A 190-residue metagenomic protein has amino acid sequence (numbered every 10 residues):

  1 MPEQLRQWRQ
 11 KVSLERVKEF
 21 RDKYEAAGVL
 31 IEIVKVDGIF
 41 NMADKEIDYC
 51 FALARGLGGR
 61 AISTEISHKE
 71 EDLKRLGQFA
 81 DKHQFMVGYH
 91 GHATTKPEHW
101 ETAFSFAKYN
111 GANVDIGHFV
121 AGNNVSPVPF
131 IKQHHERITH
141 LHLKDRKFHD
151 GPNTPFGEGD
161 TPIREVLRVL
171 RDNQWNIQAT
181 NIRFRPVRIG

Functional and structural regions predicted by a protein language model:
M1-E19: Glycine-rich, proline-tolerant flexible connector loops at the mouths of alpha/beta enzymes
Q4-R6, V34-V36, R60-I62, D150-N153: A short, structure-level motif marking secondary-structure boundaries and short turns
Q10-K11, N41, S67, G157: Residue-level marker of alpha-helix boundaries and capping positions
V12, R16, E46, E158-P162: Soluble or luminal CAZymes and related metallo-dependent hydrolases
V17, K23, A27-V114, V120-G122: Active-site acidic/histidine proton-transfer and metal-coordination neighborhood in alpha/beta enzyme cores
K82, W100, S105-I116, V120-G190: Histidine-acidic metal/acid-base catalytic patches
